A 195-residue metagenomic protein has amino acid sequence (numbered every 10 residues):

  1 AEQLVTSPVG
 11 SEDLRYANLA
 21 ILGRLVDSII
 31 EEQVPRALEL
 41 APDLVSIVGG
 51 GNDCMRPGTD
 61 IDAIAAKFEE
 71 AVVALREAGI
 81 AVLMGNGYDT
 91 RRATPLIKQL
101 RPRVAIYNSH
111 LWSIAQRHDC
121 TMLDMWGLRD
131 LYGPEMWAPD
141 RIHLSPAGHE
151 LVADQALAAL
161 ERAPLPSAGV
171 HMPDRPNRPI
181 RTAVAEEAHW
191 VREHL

Functional and structural regions predicted by a protein language model:
A1-L22, E32-A41, V45: Serine-esterase "nucleophile elbow" of acetyl-processing enzymes
A20-R24, G49-C54: Cell-envelope and extracellular/periplasmic
I21-E31, G58-E70: Glycine-rich anion/phosphate-binding loops
N52-D62, P95-Q99: Surface-exposed cleft-lining segments at the edges of enzyme active sites
A63-E77, P102, I106-S113: Alpha-helical scaffolding segments of alpha/beta enzyme cores, especially the outer helices of TIM-barrel or partial
E77-V82, C120: A short helix->loop->beta-strand "cap" motif at the edges of active sites that frequently abuts
R92-W126, P146: Substrate-gating cap/lid alpha-helix
S113, R117, D140-L195: Conserved catalytic region of serine esterases and O-acyltransferases that act on ester linkages in lipids
